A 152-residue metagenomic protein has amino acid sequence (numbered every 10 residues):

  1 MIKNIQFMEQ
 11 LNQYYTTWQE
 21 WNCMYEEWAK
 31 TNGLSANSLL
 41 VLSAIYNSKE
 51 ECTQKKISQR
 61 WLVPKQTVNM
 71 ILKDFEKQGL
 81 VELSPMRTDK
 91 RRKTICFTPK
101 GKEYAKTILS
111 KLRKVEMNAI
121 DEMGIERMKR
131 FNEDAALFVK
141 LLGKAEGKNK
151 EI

Functional and structural regions predicted by a protein language model:
M1-K3, I125-I152: C-terminal regulatory/oligomerization modules of transcriptional regulators
M1-N32: N-terminal leader segment of winged-helix/HTH proteins
Y14-W21, Y25, W61, Y104 (+2 more regions): Alpha-helical linker/hinge and terminal dimerization helices associated with HTH transcriptional regulators
C23-T67: N-terminal helix-turn-helix DNA-binding core of bacterial DNA-binding proteins
N32-S35, T67-M70, D74-K77, G124 (+1 more regions): Short glycine/proline-centered loop/turn elements that form peptide/ligand docking sites
K73-N132: Charged, amphipathic alpha-helical coiled-coil/dimerization segments
